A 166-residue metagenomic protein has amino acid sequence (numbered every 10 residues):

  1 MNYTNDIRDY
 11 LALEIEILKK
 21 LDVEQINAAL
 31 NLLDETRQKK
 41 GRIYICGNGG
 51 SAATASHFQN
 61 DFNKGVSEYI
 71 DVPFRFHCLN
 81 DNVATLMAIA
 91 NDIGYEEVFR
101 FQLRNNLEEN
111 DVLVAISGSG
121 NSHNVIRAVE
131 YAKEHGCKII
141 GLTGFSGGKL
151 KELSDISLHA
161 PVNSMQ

Functional and structural regions predicted by a protein language model:
M1-L21: Generic N-terminal amphipathic, Lys/Arg-enriched alpha-helix
Y3, D22-Q25, S51, K133: Residue-level recognition of alpha-helical structural elements
I7, I26-A29, A55: Hydrophobic packing residues in well-ordered alpha-helices of helical domains and bundles
L13, K39-K40, L153: Structured helix-beta-strand junction loops
L21-K39: A short, well-structured juxtamembrane/interface segment
R42-C46: Short glycine-rich phosphate-binding loop at a beta-alpha junction
S51-Q166: Glycine-rich phosphate-binding loops that contact phosphosugars or nucleotide phosphates
